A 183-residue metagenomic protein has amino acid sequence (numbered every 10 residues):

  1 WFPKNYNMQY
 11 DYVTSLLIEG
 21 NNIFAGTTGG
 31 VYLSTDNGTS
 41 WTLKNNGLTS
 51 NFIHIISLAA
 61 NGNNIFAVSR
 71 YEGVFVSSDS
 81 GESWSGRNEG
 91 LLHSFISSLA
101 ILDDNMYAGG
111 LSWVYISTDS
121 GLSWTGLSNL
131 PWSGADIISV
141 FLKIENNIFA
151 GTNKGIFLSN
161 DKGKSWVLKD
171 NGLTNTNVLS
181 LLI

Functional and structural regions predicted by a protein language model:
W1-K4, S40-K44, S83-R87, S123-L127 (+1 more regions): A structural motif specific to WD40 beta-propellers
W1-Y12, L16, N22: An edge-strand/N-cap motif at the start of beta-rich repeat modules
N5-D11, N45-N51, N88-H93, S128-G134 (+1 more regions): Short loop/turn motifs that recur once per blade in beta-propeller domains
L16, I56-L58, L99, V140-F141 (+1 more regions): Hydrophobic core register within WD40 beta-propeller blades
N22-A25, N63-A67, N105-A108, N146-A150: Entry beta-strands of beta-propeller and related beta-repeat scaffolds
G29-Y32, Y71-V74, S112-Y115, K154-F157: Loop/turn residues immediately N-terminal
S34-T35, S77-S78, S117-T118, S159-N160: Conserved Ser/Thr-centered positions that define the repeating blades of beta-propeller domains
S80, D104, S120, I137-S139: Coil residues (strongly favoring Ser/Thr
